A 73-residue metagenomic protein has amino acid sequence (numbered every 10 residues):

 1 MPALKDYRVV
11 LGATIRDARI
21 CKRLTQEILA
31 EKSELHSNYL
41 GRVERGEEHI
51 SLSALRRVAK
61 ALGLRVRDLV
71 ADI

Functional and structural regions predicted by a protein language model:
M1-V10: A detector for short, charged/polar N-terminal pre-domain segments
A3, K60, V70-I73: Short, charged recognition helix plus adjacent turn of helix-turn-helix-like nucleic-acid-binding domains
A13-I28, R57: Short basic helix-loop element that most often maps to the first helix and adjoining turn of HTH DNA-binding modules
R23-R42: Short alpha-helical DNA-recognition segment
S37-R42, S53-R56, A71: Base-recognition residues in the alpha-helical recognition helix of bacterial helix-turn-helix
S51-D68: DNA major-groove recognition helix of helix-turn-helix/homeodomain DNA-binding modules
